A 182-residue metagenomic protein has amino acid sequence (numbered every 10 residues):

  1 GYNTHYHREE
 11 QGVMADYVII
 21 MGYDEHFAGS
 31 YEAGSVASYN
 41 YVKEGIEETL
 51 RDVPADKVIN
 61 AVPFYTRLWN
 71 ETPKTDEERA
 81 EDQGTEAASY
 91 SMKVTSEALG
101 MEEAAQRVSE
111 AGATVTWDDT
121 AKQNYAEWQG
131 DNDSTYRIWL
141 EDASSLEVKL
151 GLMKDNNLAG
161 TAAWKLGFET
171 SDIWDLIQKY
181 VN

Functional and structural regions predicted by a protein language model:
G1-E103: Substrate-binding surface in catalytic domains of secreted glycosidases
E9, M21, A126, Y136-I138 (+1 more regions): Flexible, active-site-adjacent loop/turn segments at secondary-structure boundaries
G12-V13, S109, K154, Q178: Alpha-helix boundary recognition
S30-V36, T135-W139, A163: Second-shell loop/turn segments in exported
A33-K43, L140-E147, F168: Soluble non-cytosolic domains of exported or imported proteins
F64-L152, V181: Glycan-binding loop/region signatures in secreted carbohydrate-active enzymes
D142-N182: Acidic/aromatic/glycine-rich contiguous surface patches that form carbohydrate-binding/processing clefts and analogous
